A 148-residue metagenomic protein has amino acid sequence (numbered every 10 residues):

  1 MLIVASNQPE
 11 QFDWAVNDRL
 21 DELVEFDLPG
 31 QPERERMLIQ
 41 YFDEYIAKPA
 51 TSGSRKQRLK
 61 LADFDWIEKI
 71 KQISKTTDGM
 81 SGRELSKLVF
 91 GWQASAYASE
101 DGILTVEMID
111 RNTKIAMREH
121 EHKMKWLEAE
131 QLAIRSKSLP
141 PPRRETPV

Functional and structural regions predicted by a protein language model:
M1-I3: Loop/turn-to-beta-strand initiation segments
N7-Q8: Conserved H-loop
W14-G30: A short helix-turn-beta junction within AAA+ P-loop NTPase domains corresponding to the substrate/partner-engaging
Q31-V148: C-terminal alpha-helical "lid" subdomain
